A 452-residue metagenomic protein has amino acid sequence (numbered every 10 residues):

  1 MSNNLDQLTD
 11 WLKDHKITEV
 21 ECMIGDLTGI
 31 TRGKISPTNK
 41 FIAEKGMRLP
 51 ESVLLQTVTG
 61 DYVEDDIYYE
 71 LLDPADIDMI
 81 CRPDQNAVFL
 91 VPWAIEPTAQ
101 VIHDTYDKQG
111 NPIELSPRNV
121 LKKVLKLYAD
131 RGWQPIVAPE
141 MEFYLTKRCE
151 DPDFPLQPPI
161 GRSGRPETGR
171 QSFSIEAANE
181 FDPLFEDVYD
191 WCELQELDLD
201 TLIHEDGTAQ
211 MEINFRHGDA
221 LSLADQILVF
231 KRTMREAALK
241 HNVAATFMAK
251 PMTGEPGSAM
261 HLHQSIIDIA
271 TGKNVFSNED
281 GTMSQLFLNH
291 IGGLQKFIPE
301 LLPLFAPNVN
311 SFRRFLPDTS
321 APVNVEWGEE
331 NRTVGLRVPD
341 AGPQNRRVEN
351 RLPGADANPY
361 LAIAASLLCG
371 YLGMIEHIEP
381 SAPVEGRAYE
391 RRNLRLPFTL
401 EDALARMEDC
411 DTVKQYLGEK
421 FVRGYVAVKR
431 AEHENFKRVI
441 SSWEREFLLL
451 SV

Functional and structural regions predicted by a protein language model:
M1-L199, L223, A362, R392-V452: ATP/Mg2+-dependent ligation/transfer catalytic cores
L90-P97, P135, L202-D206, E255 (+2 more regions): Short glycine/proline-enriched loop/turn "hinge" motifs that connect secondary-structure elements and lie
V101-D107, M211-H217, Q264, N350: Short, hydrophobic beta-strand segments
I136-Y144, I160-I175, Q195-N214, A245-H261 (+1 more regions): Core alpha/beta catalytic barrel or barrel-like domain that forms the active/cofactor pocket in diverse metabolic
F154-S163, M260-D268, V325-W327, V334-D340: Short beta-strand elements
S172, E176-F181, F185-L199, I213-A220 (+2 more regions): Accessory "access/gating" subregions that flank catalytic or transport cores
H217-V229, M252-T253: Active-site neighborhood of thiol-dependent amide/isopeptide-bond enzymes
E236-A237, V243-A245, I269-V452: Catalytic-core signal marking the mid-to-C-terminal active-site face
